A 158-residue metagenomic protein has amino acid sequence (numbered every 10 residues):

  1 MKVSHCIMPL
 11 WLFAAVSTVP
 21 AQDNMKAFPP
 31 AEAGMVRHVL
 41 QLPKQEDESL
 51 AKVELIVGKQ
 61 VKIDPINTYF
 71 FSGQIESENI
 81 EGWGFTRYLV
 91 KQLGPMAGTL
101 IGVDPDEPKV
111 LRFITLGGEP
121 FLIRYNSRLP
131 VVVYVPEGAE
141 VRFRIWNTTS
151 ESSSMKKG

Functional and structural regions predicted by a protein language model:
M1-H5: Positively charged n-region of N-terminal signal peptides that target proteins for export
I7-A15: Bacterial N-terminal signal peptides
V19-D64: N-terminal export/targeting and maturation segments
E32-G34, D47-S49, G82, Y125-S127 (+1 more regions): Solvent-exposed loop and beta-edge segments used for protein-protein assembly and interaction
Q41-P43, I56-G58, S72, K91 (+3 more regions): A structural detector for beta-sheet-dominated domains
S49-G118: Mature extracytoplasmic domains of secretory-pathway proteins
R124-G158: C-terminal partner/receptor-binding element of secreted or periplasmic proteins
